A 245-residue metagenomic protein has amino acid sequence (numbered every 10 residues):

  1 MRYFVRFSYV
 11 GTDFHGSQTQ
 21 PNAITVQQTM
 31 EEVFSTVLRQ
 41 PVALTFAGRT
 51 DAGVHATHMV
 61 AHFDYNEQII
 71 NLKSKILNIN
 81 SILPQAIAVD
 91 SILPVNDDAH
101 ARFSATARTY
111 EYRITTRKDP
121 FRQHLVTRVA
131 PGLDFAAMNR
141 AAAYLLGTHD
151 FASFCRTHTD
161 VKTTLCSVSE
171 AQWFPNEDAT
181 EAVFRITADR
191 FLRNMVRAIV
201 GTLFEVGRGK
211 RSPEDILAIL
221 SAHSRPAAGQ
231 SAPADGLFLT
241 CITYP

Functional and structural regions predicted by a protein language model:
M1-P245: Structured-RNA-binding interfaces characteristic of tRNA pseudouridine synthases
